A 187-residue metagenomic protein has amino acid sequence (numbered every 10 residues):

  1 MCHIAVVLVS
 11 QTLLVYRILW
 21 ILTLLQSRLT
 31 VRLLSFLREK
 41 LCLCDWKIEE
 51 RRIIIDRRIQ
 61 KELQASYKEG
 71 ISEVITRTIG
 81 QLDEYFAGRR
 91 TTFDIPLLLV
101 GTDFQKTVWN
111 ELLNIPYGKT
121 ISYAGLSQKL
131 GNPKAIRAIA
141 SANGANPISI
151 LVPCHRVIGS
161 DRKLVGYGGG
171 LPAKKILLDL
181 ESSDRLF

Functional and structural regions predicted by a protein language model:
I4-P133, D184-F187: Basic nucleic-acid-binding alpha-helical/helix-turn surface characteristic of O6-alkylguanine DNA
T107-E111, A138, I176: Pre-recognition alpha-helix immediately N-terminal to the DNA-recognition helix within helix-turn-helix or winged-helix
I139-G144: Major-groove recognition helix of helix-turn-helix-like DNA-binding domains
A145-S149: Terminal helix-turn-helix DNA-binding modules in bacterial transcription factors
I150-V157: Short Lys/Arg-enriched helix C-cap and helix-to-coil transition segments that create basic nucleic-acid-contact patches
S160-F187: …primarily DNA-binding HTH/wHTH and HhH modules…
